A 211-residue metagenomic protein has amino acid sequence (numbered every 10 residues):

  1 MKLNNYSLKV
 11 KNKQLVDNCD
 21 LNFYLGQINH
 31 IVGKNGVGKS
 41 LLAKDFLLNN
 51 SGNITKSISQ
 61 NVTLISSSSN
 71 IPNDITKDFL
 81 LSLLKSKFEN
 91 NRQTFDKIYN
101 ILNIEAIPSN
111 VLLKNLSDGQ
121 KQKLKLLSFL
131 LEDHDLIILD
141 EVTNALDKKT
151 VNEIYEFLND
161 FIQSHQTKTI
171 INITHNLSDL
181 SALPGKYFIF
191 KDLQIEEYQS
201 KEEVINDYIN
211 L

Functional and structural regions predicted by a protein language model:
M1, V16-N18: Conserved structural motif at the start of ABC-family nucleotide-binding domains
V32-K34: The feature captures the beta-strand-to-loop junction immediately N-terminal to the Walker
A43-S86: ABC ATPase nucleotide-binding domain signature region
L112-L116: Conserved ABC ATPase signature
D140, D147: ABC-family nucleotide-binding domains
T167-I173: Conserved H-loop
N176-A182: Conserved H-loop
Q194-L211: Conserved beta-strand-loop-alpha-helix hinge in the C-terminal portion of ABC ATPase nucleotide-binding domains
